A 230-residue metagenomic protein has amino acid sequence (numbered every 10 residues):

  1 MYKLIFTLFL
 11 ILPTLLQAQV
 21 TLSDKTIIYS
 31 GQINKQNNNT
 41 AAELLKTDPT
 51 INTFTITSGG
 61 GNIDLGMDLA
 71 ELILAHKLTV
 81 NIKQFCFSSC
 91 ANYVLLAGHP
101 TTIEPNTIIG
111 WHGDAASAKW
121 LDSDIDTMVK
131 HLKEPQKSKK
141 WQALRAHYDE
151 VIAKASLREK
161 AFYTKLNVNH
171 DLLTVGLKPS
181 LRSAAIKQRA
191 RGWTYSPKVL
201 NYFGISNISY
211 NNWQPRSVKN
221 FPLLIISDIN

Functional and structural regions predicted by a protein language model:
L4-P13: Sec-dependent N-terminal signal peptides
Q17-I82, T102-E104, A116-N230: N-terminal organellar transit peptides
N37, C90-A91: Short acidic active-site motifs
D64, S89-C90: Short, well-structured alpha-helical interface segments that form or flank functional binding sites
Q84-C86: Glycine-rich beta-to-alpha transition loops that act as phosphate-gripper elements at the mouths of alpha/beta enzyme
A91-P100: Amphipathic, non-transmembrane alpha-helical segments in extracytoplasmic/periplasmic proteins
A97-G98, T107-I109, A115: Small-residue (G/S/T/A) turn/hinge positions that recur once per unit in extracellular repeat modules
